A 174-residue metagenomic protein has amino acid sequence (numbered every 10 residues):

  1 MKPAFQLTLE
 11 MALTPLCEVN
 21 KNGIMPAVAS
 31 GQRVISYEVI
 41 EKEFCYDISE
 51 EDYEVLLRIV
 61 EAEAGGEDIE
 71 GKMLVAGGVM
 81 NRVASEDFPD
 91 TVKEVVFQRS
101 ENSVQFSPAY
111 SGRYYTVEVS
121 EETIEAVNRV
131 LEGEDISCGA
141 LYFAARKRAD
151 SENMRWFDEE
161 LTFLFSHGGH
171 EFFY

Functional and structural regions predicted by a protein language model:
M1-Q32: Gram-positive cell-envelope targeting signals
A27-Y174: Bacterial extracytoplasmic/cell-wall-associated proteins, especially those involved in peptidoglycan
